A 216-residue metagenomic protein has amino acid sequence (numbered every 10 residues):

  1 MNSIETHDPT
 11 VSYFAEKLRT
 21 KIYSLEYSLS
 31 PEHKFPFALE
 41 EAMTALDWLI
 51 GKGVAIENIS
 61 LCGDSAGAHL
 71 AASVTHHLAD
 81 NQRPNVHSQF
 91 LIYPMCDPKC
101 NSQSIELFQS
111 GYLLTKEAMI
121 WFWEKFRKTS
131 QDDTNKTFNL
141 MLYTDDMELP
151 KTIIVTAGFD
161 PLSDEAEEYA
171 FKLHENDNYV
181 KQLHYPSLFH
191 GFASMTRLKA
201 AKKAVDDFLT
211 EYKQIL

Functional and structural regions predicted by a protein language model:
M1-L216: Alpha/beta-hydrolase superfamily serine-hydrolase fold, recognizing
